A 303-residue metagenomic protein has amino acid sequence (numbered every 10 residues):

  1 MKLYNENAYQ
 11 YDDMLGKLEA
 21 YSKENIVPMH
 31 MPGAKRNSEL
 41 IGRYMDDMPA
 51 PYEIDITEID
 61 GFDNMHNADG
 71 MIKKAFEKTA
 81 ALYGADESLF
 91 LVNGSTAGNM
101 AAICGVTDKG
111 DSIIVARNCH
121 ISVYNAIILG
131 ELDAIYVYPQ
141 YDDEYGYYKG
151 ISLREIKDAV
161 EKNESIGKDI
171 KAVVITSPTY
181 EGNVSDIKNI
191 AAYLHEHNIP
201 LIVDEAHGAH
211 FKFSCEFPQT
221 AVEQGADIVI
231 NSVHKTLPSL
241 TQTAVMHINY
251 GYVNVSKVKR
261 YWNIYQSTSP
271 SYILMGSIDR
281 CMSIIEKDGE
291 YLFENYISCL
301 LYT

Functional and structural regions predicted by a protein language model:
M1-G70: N-terminal "arm"/small-domain region of PLP-dependent enzymes with the aminotransferase-like
P51-S95: Conserved N-terminal alpha-helix of the aminotransferase class I/II PLP-enzyme fold
E87-I113, A126: Conserved beta-loop-alpha segment that forms the PLP phosphate-binding cup at the N-terminus of a helix
V115-A134: Substrate-binding/gating loop at the entrance of the active-site cleft, primarily in PLP-dependent aminotransferase-like
Y145-K212: Active-site phosphate-binding strand-loop segment of PLP-dependent enzymes
T220-R260, Q266-S277: Active-site PLP attachment segment
G276-Y291: Amphipathic alpha-helix from the class-I
Y302-T303: Conserved small/polar residues in nucleotide/adenosyl-binding loops
